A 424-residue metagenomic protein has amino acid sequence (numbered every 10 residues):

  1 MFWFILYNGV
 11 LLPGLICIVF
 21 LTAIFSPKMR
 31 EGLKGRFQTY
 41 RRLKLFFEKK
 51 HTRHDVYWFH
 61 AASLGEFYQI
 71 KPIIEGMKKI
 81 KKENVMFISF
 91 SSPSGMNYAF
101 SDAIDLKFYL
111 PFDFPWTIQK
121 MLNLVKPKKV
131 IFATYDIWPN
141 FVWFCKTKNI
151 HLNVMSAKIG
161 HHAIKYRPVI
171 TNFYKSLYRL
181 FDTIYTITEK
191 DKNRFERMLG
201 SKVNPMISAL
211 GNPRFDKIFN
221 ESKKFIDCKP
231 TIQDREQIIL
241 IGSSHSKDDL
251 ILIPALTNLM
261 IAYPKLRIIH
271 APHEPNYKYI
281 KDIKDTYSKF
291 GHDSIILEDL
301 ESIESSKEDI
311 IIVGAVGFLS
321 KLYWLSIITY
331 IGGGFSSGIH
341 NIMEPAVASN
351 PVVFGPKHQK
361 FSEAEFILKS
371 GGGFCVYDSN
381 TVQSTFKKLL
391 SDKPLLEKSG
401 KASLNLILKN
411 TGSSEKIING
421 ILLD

Functional and structural regions predicted by a protein language model:
V19, A23-K224, L240, S244-S246 (+2 more regions): Active-site and donor-binding regions of nucleotide-sugar-utilizing enzymes
F100, M121-N123, L177, I232 (+3 more regions): Structural alpha-helical scaffold elements that stabilize or flank donor/cofactor-binding regions in carbohydrate
T147-N149, Y263, F290, A348: Helix C-cap/helix->beta junction micro-motif
I150-L152, S294, V352: Hydrophobic beta-strand scaffold residues
R197, L319-N405: Catalytic binding pocket for nucleotide-activated donors in carbohydrate/polymer assembly enzymes
R214, I295-S336, N341-I342: Donor nucleotide-activated moiety binding/catalytic core segment of transferases that use nucleotide-activated donors
A271-I312: Catalytic donor nucleotide-activated moiety binding site of glycosyltransferases and closely related
N410-D424: C-terminal alpha-helical cap of glycosyltransferases
